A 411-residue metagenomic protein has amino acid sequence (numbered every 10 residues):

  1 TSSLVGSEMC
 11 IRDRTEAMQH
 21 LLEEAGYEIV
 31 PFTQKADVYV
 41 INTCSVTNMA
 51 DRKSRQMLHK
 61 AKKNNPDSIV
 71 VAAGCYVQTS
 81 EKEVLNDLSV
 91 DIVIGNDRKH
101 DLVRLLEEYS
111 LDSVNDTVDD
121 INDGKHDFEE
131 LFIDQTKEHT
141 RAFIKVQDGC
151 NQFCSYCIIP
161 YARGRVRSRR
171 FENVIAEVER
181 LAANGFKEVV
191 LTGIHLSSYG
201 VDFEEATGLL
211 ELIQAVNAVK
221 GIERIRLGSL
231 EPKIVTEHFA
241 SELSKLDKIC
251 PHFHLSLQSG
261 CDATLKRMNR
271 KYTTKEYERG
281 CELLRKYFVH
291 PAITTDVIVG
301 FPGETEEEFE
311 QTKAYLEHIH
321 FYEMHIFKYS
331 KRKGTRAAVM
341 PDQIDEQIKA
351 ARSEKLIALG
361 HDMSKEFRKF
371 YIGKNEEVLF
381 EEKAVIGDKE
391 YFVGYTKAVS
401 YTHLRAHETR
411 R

Functional and structural regions predicted by a protein language model:
T1-G6, I11, H403-A406, R410: Single conserved hydrophobic/aromatic residue that forms the stacking wall/gate of nucleotide- or nucleobase-binding
S7-Y199, Q214, L243, F253 (+7 more regions): Proteins enriched for Cys/Gly/acidic motifs involved in redox and nucleic-acid/cofactor modification
Y27, S68, D91, I222-E223 (+2 more regions): A structural micro-motif
S45-V46, G164, F203-E204, R267-Y272 (+1 more regions): Short glycine-enriched, charge-decorated loop/helix-capping segments at active-site entrances that position
V70-V71, T79, A183-E306, E317: Conserved SAM/AdoMet-binding glycine-rich loop
L255, D296, L316, M324 (+2 more regions): Hydrophobic, well-ordered secondary-structure elements that form the walls of internal hydrophobic environments
R332-A338: Conserved loop-to-beta-strand segment in the C-terminal subdomain of adenylate-forming
V339-R405, R410-R411: Terminal RNA-binding accessory module
